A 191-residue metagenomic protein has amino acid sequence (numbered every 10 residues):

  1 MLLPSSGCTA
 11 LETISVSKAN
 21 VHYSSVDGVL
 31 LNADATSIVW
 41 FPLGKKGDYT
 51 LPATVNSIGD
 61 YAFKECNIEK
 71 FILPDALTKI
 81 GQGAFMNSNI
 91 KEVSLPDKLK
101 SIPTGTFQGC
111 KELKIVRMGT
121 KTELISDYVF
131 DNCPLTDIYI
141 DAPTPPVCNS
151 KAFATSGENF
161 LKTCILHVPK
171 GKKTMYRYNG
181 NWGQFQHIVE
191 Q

Functional and structural regions predicted by a protein language model:
M1, C8-S57, C66-K79, S88-S101 (+4 more regions): Structural signature of tandem-repeat unit edges
P4-G7, L30, F130, K151-E158 (+1 more regions): A structural signal for leucine-rich repeat
